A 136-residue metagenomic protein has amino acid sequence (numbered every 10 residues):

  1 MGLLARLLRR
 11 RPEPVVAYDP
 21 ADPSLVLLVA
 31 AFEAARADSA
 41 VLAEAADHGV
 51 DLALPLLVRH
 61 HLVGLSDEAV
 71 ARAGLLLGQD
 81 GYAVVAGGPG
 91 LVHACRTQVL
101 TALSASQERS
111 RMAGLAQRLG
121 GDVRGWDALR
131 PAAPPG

Functional and structural regions predicted by a protein language model:
G2-G136: Long, contiguous binding/interaction regions
